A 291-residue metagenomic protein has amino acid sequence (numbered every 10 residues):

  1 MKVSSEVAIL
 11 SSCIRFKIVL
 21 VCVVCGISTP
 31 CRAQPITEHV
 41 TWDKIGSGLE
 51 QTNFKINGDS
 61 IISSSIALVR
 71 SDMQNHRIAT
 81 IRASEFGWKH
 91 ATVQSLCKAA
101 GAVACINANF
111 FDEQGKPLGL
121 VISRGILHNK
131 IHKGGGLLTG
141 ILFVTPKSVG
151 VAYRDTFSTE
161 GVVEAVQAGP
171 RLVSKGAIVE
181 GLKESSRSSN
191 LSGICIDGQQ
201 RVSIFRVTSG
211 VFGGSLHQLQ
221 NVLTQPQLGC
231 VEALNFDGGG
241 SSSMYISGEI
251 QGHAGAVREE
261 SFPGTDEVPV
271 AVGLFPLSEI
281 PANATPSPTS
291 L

Functional and structural regions predicted by a protein language model:
M1-C13: N-terminal secretory signal peptides that target proteins for export/translocation
R15-G26: Bacterial N-terminal signal peptides
C31-K133, V151: Zymogen propeptides
L68, I141, G193: Short, surface-exposed charged micro-motifs
A83-K89, R154-E160, V207-V211: Short, solvent-exposed aromatic-acidic interface loops
C105-N107, A233-F236: Active-site neighborhood of phospho(di)ester-bond hydrolases with catalytic His/Asp-centered motifs
N107-E184: Active-site-adjacent helix-turn-beta-strand microarchitecture at beta-sheet edges that either contains or buttresses
G115-G135, L182-N235, S241-L291: Conserved, well-ordered active-site substructure
